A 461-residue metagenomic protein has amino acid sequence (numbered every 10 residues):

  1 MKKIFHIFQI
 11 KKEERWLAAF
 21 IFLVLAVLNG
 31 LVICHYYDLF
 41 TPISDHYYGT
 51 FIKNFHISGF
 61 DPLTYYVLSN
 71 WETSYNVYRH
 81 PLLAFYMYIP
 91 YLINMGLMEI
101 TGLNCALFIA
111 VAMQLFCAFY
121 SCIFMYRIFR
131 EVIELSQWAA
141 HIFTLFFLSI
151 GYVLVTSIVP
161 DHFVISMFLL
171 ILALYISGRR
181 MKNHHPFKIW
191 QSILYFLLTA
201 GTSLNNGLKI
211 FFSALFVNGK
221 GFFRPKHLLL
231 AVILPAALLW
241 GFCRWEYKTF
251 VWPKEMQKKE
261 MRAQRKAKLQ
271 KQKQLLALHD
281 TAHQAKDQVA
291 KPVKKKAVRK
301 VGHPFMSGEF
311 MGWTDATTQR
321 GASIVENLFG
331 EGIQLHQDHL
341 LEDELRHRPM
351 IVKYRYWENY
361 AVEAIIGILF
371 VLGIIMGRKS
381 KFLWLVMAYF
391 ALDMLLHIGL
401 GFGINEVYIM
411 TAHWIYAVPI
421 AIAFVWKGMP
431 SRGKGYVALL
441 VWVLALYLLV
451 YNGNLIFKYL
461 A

Functional and structural regions predicted by a protein language model:
K11-G59, V67-W71, L234-F250, L444-Y451: Transmembrane signal-anchor helices characteristic of membrane glycosylation enzymes that use polyprenol
E13-L17, G219-I233, R432-V441: Membrane-interfacial entry segments at the cytosolic side of transmembrane helices
P62-F108, Q284-V371, L383-V386: Lumenal/periplasmic acceptor-binding loop at the mouth of the active site in multi-pass, GT-C-fold membrane enzymes
A112-I133, L369-L372: Transmembrane-helix motifs of polytopic, lipid-linked glycan transferases
M125-S149, W384, A388: Transmembrane-helix signature of polytopic, membrane-embedded enzymes that assemble or transfer cell-envelope glycans
I158-H162: Short acidic/glycine- and proline-prone juxtamembrane loop motifs at membrane-interface regions of multi-pass membrane
I165-K182, A421: Specific aromatic-rich, kink-prone transmembrane helix
F187-N218, A231-A236, V443-L444: Membrane-interface alpha helices of multi-pass inner-membrane proteins
